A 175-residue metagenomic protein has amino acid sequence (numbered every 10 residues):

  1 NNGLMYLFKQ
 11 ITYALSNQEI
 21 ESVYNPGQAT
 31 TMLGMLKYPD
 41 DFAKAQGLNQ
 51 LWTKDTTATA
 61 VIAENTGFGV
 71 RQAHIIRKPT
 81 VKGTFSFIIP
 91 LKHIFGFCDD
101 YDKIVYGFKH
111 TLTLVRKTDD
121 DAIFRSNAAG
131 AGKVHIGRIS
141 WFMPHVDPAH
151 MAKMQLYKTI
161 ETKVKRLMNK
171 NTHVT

Functional and structural regions predicted by a protein language model:
N1-T175: Flexible assembly/topogenesis modules
